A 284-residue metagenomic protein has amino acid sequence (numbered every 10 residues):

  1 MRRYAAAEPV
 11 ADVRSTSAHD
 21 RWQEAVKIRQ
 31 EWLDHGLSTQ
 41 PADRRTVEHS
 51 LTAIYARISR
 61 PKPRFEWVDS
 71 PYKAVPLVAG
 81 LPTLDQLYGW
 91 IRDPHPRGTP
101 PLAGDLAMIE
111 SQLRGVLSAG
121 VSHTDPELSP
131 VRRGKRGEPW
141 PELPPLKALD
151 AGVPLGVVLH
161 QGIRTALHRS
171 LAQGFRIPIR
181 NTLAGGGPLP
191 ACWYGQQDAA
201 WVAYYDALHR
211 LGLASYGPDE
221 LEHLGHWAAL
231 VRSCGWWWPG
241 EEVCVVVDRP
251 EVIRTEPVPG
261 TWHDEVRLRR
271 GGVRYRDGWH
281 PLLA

Functional and structural regions predicted by a protein language model:
M1-A284: Short, glycine-biased loop/turn motifs at secondary-structure junctions and in low-complexity Ser/Thr/Pro-rich termini
